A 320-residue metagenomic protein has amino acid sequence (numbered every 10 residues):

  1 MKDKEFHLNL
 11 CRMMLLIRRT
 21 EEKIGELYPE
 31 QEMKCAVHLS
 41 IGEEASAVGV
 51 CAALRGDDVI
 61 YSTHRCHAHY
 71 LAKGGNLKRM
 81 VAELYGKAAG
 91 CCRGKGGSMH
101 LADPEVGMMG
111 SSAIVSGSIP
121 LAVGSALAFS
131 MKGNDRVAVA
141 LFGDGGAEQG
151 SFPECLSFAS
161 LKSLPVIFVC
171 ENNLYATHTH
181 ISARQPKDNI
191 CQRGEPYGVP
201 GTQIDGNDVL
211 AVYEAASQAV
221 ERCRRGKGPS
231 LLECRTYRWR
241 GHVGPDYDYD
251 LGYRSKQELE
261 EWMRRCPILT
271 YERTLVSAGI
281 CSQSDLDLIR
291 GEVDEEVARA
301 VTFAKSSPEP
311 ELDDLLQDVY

Functional and structural regions predicted by a protein language model:
M1-K34, G56, T270-S277, C281 (+2 more regions): Cofactor-/ligand-binding subdomain signature composed of acidic, glycine-rich, tryptophan-containing flexible loops
E22-E26, E30-K162, H180-P186, C191 (+1 more regions): Cofactor-binding active-site loop characterized by glycine-rich and histidine/acidic residues
S40, R290, E309: Conserved phosphate/pyrophosphate-binding and hydrolysis machinery centered on Walker-type P-loop NTPases, extending
H64, C234-R238, V319: A general secondary-structure junction signal
M108-S306: Glycine-rich ThDP/TPP pyrophosphate-binding loop and its adjacent helix/strand module within ThDP-dependent enzymes
S306-Y320: C-terminal intrinsically disordered, low-complexity extensions immediately downstream of enzyme catalytic cores
